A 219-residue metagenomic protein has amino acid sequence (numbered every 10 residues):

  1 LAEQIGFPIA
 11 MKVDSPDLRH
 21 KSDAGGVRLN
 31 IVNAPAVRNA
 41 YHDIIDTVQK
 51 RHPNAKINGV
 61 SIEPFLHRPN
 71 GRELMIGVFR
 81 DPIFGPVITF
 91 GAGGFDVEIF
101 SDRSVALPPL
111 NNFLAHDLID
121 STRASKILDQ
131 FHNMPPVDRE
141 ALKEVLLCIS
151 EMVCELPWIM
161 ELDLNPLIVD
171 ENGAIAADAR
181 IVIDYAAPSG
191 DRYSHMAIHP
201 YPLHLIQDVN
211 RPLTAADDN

Functional and structural regions predicted by a protein language model:
L1-N219: ATP-dependent carboxylate/acyl-activation modules
